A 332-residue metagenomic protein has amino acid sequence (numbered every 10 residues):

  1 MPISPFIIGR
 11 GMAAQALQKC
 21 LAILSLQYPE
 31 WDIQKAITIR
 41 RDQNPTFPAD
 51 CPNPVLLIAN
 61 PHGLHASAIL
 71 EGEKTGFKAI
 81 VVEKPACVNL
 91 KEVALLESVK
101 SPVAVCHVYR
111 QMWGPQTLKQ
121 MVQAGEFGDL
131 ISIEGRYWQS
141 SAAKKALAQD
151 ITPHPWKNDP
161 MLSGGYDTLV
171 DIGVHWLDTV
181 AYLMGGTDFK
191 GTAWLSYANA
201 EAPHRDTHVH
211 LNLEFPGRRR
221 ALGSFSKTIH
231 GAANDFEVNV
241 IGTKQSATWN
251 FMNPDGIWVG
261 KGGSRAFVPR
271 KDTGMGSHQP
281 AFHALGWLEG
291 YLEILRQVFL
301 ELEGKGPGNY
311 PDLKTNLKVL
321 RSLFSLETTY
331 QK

Functional and structural regions predicted by a protein language model:
M1-I8, A22-W31, R41-A49, N53-I58 (+4 more regions): C-terminal helix-rich "cap/oligomerization" subdomain common to oxidoreductases
M12-A13: Hydrophobic/small residue at the entry helix of a nucleotide-binding pocket
K19, V93, A143-Q149, H204-R205 (+4 more regions): Short aromatic-enriched loop/helix-cap "lid" or pocket-rim segments at secondary-structure transitions that line
V55, A66-Q111, G125: Beta-strand-loop-alpha-helix segment that lines the small-molecule cofactor/substrate pocket of alpha/beta enzymes
P61-H62: Substrate-binding/gating loop at the entrance of the active-site cleft, primarily in PLP-dependent aminotransferase-like
E83, D159-D167, P280-L285: A short acidic, glycine-rich active-site loop that binds or catalyzes chemistry on phosphate/adenosine moieties
M112-A202: Predominantly a Rossmann-like dinucleotide-binding segment in NAD(P)-dependent oxidoreductases
D171, H175-G256, A284, L288-K305 (+1 more regions): Contiguous beta-strand/loop segments that form the cofactor/metal-binding neighborhood of enzyme cores
